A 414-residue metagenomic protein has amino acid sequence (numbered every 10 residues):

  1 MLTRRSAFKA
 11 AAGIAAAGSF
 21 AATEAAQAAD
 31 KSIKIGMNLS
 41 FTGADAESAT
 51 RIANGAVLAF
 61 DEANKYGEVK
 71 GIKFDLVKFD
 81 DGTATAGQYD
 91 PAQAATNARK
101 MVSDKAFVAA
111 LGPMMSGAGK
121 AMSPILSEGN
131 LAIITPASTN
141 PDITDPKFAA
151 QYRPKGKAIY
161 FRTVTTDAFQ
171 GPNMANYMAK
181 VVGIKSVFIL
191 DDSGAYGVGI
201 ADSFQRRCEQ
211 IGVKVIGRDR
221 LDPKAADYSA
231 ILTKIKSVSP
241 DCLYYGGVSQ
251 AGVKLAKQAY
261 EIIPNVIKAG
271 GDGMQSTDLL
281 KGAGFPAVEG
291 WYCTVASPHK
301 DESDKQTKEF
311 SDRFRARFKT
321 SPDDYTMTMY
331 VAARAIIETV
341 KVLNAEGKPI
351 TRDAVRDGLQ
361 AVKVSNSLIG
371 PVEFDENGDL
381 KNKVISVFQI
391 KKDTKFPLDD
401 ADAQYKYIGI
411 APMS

Functional and structural regions predicted by a protein language model:
M1, A21-G36: C-terminal segment of N-terminal export signals and the immediately downstream linker at the start of the mature
M1-A15: N-terminal secretory signal peptides and thylakoid transit peptides that target proteins across membranes
D30, N54-K78, V213: Signal peptide-proximal N-terminal region of secreted/periplasmic/extracellular or secretory-lumen proteins
I33, A361-S414: Solvent-exposed, acidic/polar segments of extracytosolic/periplasmic ligand-binding ectodomains
G36-V57, F79-P91, M114-M115, L190-G199 (+2 more regions): Extracytoplasmic "Venus flytrap"
E47-I52, E68-A149, L221-Y228, I262: Beta-alpha junction/loop-to-helix N-cap segments that form part of ligand/metal-binding clefts
F107-G217, I267-E289: Extracytoplasmic ligand/sensor domains, especially the bilobed periplasmic-binding protein
A256-Y330, V342-N344, T394, A401-M413: Extracellular/periplasmic periplasmic-binding protein-like sensory domains
